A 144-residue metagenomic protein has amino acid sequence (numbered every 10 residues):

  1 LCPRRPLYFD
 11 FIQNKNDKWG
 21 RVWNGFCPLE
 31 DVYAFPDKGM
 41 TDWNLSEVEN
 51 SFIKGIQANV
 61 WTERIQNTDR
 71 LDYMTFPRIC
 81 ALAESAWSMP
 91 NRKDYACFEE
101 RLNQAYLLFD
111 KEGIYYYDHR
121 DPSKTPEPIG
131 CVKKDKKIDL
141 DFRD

Functional and structural regions predicted by a protein language model:
L1-R143: Substrate-binding groove of N-acetylhexosamine-processing glycoside hydrolases
